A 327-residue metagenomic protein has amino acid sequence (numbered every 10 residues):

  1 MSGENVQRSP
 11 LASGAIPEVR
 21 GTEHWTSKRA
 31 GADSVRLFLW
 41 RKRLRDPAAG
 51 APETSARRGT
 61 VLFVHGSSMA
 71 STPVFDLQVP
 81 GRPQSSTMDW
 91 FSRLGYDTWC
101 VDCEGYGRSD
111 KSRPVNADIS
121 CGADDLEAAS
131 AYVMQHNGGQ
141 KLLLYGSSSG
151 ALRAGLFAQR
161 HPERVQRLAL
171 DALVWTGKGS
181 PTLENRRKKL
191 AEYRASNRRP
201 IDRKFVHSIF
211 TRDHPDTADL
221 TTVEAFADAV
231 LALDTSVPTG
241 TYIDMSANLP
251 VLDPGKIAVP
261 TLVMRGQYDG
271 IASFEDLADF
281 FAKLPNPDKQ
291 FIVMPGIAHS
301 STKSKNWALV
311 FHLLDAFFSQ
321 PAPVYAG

Functional and structural regions predicted by a protein language model:
R8-E53: N-terminal cap/lid segment of alpha/beta-hydrolase-fold proteins
D46-Y96: Short, surface-exposed "cap/lid" segments of acyl-processing enzymes
T72-V74, W99-A117, H299: Glycine-rich "HGGG/HGxG" loop immediately N-terminal to the catalytic nucleophile of the alpha/beta-hydrolase
A123-K141: Conserved acidic catalytic loop of the alpha/beta-hydrolase fold
Q140-Y145, S149-T176: Conserved hydrolase catalytic core segment
L183-M264: Alpha/beta-hydrolase
G270-D276: Conserved alpha/beta-hydrolase "acid-adjacent" motif
I297-A308: Catalytic histidine-centered segment of alpha/beta-hydrolase-like enzymes
